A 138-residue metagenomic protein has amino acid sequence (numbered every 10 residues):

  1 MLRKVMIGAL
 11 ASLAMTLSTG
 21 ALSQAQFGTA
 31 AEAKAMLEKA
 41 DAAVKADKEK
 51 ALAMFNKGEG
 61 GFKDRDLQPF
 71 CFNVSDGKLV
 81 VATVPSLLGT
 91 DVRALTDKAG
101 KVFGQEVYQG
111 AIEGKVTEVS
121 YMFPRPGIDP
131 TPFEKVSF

Functional and structural regions predicted by a protein language model:
M1-F138: N-terminal membrane-sensor/transducer module of prokaryotic signaling receptors
